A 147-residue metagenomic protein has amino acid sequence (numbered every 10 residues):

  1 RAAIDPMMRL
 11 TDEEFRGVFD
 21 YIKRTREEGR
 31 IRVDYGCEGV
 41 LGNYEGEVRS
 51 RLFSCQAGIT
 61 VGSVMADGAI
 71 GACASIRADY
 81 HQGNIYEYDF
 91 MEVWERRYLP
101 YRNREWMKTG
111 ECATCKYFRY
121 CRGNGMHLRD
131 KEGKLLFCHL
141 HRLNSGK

Functional and structural regions predicted by a protein language model:
R1-G71, S75-H81, I85: Radical SAM enzyme [4Fe-4S]-AdoMet core and its adjacent flexible, acidic and glycine-rich loops/tails across
S75-K147: Flexible mid-to-C-terminal extensions adjoining Fe-S/redox cofactors in radical SAM and related proteins
